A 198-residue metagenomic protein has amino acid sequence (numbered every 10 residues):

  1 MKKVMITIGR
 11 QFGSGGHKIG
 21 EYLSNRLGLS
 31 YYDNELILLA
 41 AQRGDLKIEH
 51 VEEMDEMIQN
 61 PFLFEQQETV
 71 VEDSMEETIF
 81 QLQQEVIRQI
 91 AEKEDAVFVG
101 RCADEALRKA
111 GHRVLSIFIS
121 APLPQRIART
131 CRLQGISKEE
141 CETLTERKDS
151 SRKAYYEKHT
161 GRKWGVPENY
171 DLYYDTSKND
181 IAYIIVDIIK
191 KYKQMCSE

Functional and structural regions predicted by a protein language model:
K3-T7, D95-V97: Residue-level preference for the first positions of well-ordered beta-strands
I6, Y32, L115-I117, L172-Y174: Hydrophobic/aromatic beta-strand patches that form the interior of the parallel beta-sheet core in alpha/beta enzyme
I6-L23: Glycine-rich phosphate-binding P-loop
S30-Q42: Short beta-strand-centered segment that lines the nucleotide-binding/catalytic pocket of NTP-utilizing
A41-D95: ATP-dependent small-molecule kinase phosphotransfer cores that center on conserved nucleotide phosphate-binding segments
E53, A121-I127, A182-I185: Active-site hotspot residues in diverse enzymes, especially metal/ion-binding acidic/histidine motifs
M57-Q66, E105, S137-A182: Small-molecule kinase domains that catalyze NTP-dependent phosphoryl transfer to phosphate-bearing small molecules
R88-Q134: ATP-dependent NMP and nucleoside kinases share a basic, alpha-helical "lid"
